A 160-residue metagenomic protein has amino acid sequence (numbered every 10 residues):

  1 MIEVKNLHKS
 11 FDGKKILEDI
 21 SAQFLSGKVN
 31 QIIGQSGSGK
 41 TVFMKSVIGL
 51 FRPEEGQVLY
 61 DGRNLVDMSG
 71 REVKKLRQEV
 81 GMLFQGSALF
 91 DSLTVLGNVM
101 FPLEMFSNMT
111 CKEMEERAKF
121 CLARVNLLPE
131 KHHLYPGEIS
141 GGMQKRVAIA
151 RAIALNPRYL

Functional and structural regions predicted by a protein language model:
I33-Q35: The feature captures the beta-strand-to-loop junction immediately N-terminal to the Walker
I48: Helix-to-loop junction immediately C-terminal to a conserved catalytic motif
G56-N64: Conserved ABC transporter NBD signature motif
R63-N64, K112-E130: Conserved ABC ATPase "signature" region
L93-F101: Short coil-to-helix segment of the ABC ATPase nucleotide-binding domain corresponding to the Q-loop/switch region
L134-I139, M143: Conserved ABC ATPase signature
